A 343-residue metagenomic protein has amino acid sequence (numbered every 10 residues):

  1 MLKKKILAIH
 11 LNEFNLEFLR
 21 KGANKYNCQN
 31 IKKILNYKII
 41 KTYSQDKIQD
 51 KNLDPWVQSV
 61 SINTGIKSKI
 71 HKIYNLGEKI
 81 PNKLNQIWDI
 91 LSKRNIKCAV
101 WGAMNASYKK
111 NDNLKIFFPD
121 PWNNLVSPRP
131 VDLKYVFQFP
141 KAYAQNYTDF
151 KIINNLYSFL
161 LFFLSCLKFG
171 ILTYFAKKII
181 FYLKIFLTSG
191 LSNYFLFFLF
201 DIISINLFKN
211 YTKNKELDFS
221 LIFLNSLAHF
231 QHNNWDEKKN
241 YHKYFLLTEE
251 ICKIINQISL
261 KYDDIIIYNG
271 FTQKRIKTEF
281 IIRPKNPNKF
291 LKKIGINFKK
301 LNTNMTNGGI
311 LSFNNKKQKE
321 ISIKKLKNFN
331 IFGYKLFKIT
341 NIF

Functional and structural regions predicted by a protein language model:
L2, Y74-K79, L84-N85, D89 (+3 more regions): Membrane-interface soluble catalytic domains
A8-H10, L16, N30, L246-R283: Metal-dependent active-site segment of extracytoplasmic phospho-/sulfohydrolases and closely related
F18-G22, K110-D112, Q231-W235, I276-F280: A short acidic (Asp/Glu
L19-V57, I66-H71, K97-W101: Short, structured active-site-proximal loop/turn typified by the sulfatase FGly-forming signature C/S-X-P-X-R
L35, S92, S259-L260: Anion (oxyanion) recognition and catalysis
T64-N234, I321, N330-F332: His/Asp/Glu-rich, glycine-adjacent segments that coordinate divalent cations and/or stabilize oxyanion chemistry on
F219-S220, L224-I258: Extended hydrophobic/aromatic segments used for targeting, binding, or gating
Y262, N269-N307, F343: Histidine-centered active-site microenvironments of extracellular/periplasmic hydrolases and transferases
